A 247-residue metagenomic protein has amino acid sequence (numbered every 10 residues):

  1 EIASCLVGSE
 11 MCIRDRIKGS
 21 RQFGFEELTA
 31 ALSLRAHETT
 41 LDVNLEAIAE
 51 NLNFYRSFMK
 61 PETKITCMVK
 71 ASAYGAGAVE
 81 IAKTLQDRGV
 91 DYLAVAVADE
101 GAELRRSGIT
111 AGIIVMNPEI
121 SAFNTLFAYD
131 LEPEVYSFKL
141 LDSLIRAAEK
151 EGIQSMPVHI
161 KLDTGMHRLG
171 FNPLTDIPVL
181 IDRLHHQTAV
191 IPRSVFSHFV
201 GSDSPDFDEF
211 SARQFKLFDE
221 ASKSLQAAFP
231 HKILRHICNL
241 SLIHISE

Functional and structural regions predicted by a protein language model:
E1-G8, I13, I243-E247: Single conserved hydrophobic/aromatic residue that forms the stacking wall/gate of nucleotide- or nucleobase-binding
E10, F23-G24, F58: Non-catalytic interaction surface on structured domains
R14, G19-G24, D163-M166, L240: Short glycine-rich anion-binding loops that position phosphate/pyrophosphate groups of nucleotides and phosphorylated
G19-Q22, E26-A30, R35-H37: ATP-dependent carboxylate/acyl-activation modules
E38-T40, F58: Low-complexity, Pro/Ser/Thr- and charge-rich linker/hinge segments at domain boundaries
D42, A47-A49, T63-H236, I243: Active-site-proximal beta-alpha core segment in soluble small-molecule metabolic enzymes
L52-T63: Glycine-rich phosphate/diphosphate-binding loops that line cofactor/substrate pockets in enzymes
